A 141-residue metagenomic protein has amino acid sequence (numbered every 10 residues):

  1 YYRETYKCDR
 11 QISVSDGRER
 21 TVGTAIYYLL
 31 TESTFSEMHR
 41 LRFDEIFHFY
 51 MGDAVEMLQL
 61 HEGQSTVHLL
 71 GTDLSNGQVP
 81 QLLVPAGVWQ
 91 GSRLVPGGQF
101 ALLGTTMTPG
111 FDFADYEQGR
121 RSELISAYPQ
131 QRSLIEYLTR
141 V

Functional and structural regions predicted by a protein language model:
Y1-L82, G91-S92, P96-F100, P109-F111 (+1 more regions): Non-catalytic, conserved peripheral segments adjacent to functional cores
T106: Histidine-centered acyl-transfer/condensation active-site motif and its immediate structural neighborhood
